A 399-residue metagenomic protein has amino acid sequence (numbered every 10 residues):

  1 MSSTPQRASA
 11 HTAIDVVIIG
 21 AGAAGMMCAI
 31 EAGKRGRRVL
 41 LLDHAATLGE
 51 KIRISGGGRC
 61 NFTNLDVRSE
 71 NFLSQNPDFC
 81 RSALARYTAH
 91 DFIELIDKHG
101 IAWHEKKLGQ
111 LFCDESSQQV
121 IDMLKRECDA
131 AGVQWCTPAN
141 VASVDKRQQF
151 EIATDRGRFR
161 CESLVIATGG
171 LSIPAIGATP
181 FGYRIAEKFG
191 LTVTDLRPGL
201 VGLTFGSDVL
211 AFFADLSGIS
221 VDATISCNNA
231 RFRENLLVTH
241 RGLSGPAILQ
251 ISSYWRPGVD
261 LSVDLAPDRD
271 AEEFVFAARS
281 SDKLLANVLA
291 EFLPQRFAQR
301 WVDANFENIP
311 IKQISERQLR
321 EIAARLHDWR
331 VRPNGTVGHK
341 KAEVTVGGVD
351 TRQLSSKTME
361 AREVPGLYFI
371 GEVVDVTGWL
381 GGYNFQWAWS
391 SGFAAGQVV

Functional and structural regions predicted by a protein language model:
A10-A24: Beta1/beta-strand and adjacent pyrophosphate-binding region of the FAD-binding site in flavoprotein oxidoreductases
T12-I14, T154-S163, R231-R233: Core beta-strand elements of the Rossmann-like FAD/NAD(P) dinucleotide-binding domain in flavoenzyme oxidoreductases
V17, G33-G57: Glycine-rich FAD pyrophosphate-binding loop
V17-I19, L42, V141, F159-A175 (+4 more regions): Short hydrophobic core segments
A45-L48, R53-I54, F62-S69, A102 (+2 more regions): An anion/pyrophosphate-binding glycine-rich loop and adjacent beta-alpha core in soluble alpha-beta enzymes
G57-E105: Glycine-rich active-site loop/strand segments that organize a redox cofactor
T137, R300-T377: A glycine-rich dinucleotide-binding beta-alpha-beta segment and adjacent secondary-structure elements that constitute
T137-Q149: A conserved short coil-to-beta-strand element within the FAD-binding core of flavoproteins
